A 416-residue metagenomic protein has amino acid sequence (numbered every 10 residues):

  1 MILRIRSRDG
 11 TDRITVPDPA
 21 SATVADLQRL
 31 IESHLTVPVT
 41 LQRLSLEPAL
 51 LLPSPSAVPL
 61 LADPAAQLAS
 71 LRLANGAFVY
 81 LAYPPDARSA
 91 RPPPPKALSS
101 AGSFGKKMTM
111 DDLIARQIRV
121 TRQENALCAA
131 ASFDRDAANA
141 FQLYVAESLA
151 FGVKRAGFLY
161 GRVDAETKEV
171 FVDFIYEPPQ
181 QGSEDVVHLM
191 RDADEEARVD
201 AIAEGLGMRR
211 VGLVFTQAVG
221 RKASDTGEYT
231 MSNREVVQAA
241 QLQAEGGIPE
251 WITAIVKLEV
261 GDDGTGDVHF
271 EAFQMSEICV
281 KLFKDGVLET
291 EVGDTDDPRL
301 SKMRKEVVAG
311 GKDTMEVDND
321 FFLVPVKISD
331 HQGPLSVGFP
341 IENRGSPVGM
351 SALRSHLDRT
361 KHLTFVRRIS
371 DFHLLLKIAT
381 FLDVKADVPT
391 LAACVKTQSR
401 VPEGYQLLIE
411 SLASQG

Functional and structural regions predicted by a protein language model:
I2, T11-R13, L41, S70 (+7 more regions): Beta-strand-rich binding-surface signature of beta-sandwich/beta-barrel folds used to engage anionic ligands
I2-F78, Y83-N125, T230-V236, G246-G247 (+1 more regions): C-terminal functional modules of predominantly eukaryotic multidomain proteins
D9, A22-D26, V120-E166, V170 (+2 more regions): Eukaryotic beta-rich interaction modules
Q28-I31, P64-L68, F141-E147, L159 (+3 more regions): Eukaryotic intrinsically disordered and solvent-exposed regulatory patches
D86-R88, A165, G220: A short acidic, glycine/proline-enriched capping/turn motif at secondary-structure boundaries, especially helix N-cap
R162, Q217, L258-V260: Short, flexible loop/turn elements at secondary-structure junctions
A165-V170, K222-A223, G261-G266: Short, solvent-exposed loop/turn segments that connect beta-strands within catalytic domains and beta-strand-rich
E177-M231: Short HxH-centered metal-ligating active-site micro-motif
